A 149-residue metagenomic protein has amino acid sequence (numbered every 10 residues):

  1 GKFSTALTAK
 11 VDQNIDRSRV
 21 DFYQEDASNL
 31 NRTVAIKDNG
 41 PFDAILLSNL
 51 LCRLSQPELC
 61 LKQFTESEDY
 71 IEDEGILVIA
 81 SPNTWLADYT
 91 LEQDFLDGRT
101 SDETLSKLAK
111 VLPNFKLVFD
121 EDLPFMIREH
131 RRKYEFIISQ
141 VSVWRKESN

Functional and structural regions predicted by a protein language model:
G1-A35: S-adenosyl-L-methionine
K2-V11, P82-P124: Conserved Class I S-adenosyl-L-methionine
P41-D43: Local beta-strand N-terminus motif with an aromatic residue
L46: A conserved beta-strand element that flanks and buttresses the S-adenosyl-L-methionine
N49-L50: Short catalytic micro-motifs in class I SAM-dependent methyltransferases
E58-I76: A short glycine-rich, Lys/Arg-flanked "PGG" loop and its adjoining helix->strand segment in the class I
P113, E121-N149: Core SAM-dependent methyltransferase catalytic element
